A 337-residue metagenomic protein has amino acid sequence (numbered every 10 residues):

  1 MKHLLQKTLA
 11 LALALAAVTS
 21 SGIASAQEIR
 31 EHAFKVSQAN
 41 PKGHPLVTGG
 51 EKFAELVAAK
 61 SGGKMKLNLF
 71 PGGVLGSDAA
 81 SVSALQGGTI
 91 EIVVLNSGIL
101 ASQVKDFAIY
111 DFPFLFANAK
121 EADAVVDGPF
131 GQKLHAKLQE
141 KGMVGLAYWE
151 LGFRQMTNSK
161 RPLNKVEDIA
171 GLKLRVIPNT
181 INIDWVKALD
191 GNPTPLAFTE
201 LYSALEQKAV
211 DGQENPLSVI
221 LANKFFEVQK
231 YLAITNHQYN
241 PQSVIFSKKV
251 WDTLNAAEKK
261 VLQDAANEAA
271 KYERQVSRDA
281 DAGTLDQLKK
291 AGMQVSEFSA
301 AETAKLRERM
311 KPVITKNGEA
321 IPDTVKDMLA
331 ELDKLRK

Functional and structural regions predicted by a protein language model:
M1-L11: Bacterial N-terminal signal peptides that target proteins for export
A10-S20: Bacterial N-terminal signal peptides
L13, Q27-E121, P129-Q132, A136-K337: N-terminal secretory/targeting leader peptides
S20-A26: Sec/Tat signal peptide C-region and signal peptidase I cleavage site
